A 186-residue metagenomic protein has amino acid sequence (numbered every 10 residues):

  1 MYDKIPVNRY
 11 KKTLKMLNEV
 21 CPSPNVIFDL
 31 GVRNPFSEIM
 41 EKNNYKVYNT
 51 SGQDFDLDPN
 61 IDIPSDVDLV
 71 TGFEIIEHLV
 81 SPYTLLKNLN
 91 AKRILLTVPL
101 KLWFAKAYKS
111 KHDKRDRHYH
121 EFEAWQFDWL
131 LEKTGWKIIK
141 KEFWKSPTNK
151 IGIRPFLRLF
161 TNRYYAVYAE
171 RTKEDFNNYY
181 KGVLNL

Functional and structural regions predicted by a protein language model:
M1-L69, Y83-N90, H112-W129, K140-L186: Conserved N-terminal segment of class I S-adenosyl-L-methionine
F28, F73, L96: Active-site flanking residues adjacent to catalytic metal/cofactor-binding acidic residues
L69-I75: A short beta-strand submotif of the Rossmann-like class I SAM-dependent methyltransferase core that lines
I76, L85, L100: Flexible, active-site-proximal loop/turn residues at the rims of small-molecule/cofactor binding pockets and catalytic
V80-T84, K106: Short N-terminal helix/helix-N-cap motif within the alpha/beta-hydrolase-1
R93: Catalytic toxin/effector domains delivered as secreted proteins or via bacterial secretion systems
L96-H120: Short, glycine-/aromatic-enriched active-site segment of Class I SAM-dependent methyltransferases
L130-W136: A structural motif corresponding to the C-terminal end of an alpha-helix and its immediate exit/capping segment
